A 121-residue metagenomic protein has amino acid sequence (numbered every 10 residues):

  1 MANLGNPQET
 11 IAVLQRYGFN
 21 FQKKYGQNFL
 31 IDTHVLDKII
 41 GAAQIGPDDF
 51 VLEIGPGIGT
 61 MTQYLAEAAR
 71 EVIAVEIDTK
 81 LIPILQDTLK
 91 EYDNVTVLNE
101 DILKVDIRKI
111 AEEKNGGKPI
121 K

Functional and structural regions predicted by a protein language model:
M1-K121: Catalytic cores of RNA-modifying enzymes
